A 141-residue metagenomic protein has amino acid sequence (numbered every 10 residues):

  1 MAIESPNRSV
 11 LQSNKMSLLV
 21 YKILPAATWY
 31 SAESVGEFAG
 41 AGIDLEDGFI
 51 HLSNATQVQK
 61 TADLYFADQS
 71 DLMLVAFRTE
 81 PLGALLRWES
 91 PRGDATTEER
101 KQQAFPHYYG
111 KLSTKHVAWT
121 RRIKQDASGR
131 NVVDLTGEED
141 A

Functional and structural regions predicted by a protein language model:
M1-K15: N-terminal amphipathic/basic-hydrophobic helices that include classical n-h-c signal peptides and signal-anchor
L11-A141: Conserved, structured core segments of small domains
